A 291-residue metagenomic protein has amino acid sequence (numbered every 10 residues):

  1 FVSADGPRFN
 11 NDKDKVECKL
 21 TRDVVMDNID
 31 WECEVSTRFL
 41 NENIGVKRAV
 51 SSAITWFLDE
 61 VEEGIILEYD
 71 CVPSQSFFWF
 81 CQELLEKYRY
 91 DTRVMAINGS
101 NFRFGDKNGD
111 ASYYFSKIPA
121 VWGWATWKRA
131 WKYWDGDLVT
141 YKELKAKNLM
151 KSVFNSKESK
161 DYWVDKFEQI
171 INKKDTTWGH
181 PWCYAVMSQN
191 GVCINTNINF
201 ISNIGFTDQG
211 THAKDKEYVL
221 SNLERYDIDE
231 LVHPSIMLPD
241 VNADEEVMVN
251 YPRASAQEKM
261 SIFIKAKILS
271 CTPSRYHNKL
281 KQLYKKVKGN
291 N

Functional and structural regions predicted by a protein language model:
F1-I66, C71-N291: An acidic/histidine-cluster motif and surrounding catalytic segment that typifies divalent-metal-assisted enzyme active
